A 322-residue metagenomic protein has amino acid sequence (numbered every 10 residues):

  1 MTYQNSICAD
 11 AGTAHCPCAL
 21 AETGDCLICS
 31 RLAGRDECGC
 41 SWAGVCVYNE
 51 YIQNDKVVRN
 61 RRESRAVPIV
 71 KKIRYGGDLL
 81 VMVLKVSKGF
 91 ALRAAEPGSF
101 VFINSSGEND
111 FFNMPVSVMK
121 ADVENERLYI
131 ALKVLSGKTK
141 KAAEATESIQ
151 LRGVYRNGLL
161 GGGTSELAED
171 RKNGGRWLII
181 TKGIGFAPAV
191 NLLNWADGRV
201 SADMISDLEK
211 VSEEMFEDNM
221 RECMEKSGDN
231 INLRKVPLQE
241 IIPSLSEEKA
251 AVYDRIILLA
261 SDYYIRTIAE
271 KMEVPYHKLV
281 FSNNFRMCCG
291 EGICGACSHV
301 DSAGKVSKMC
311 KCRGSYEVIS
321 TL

Functional and structural regions predicted by a protein language model:
M1-R74: Long terminal accessory regions outside catalytic cores
T13-W42, N284-S315: Local cysteine-cluster metal-coordination motifs and their immediate loop/turn environment, predominantly Fe-S cluster
C26, F100-V101, P115-V116, Y155 (+3 more regions): Long, contiguous hydrophobic alpha-helical segments, chiefly transmembrane helices and signal peptides
N54-Q150: Ferredoxin-reductase
A91, D110, G158, F186-A187 (+1 more regions): Short, acidic Gly/Pro/Ser/Thr-rich loop/turn segments
K140-C288: FNR/FR-type flavoprotein reductase catalytic core
Y316-L322: Conserved glycine-rich phosphate/nucleotide-binding loop and adjacent Mg2+-coordinating catalytic segment
